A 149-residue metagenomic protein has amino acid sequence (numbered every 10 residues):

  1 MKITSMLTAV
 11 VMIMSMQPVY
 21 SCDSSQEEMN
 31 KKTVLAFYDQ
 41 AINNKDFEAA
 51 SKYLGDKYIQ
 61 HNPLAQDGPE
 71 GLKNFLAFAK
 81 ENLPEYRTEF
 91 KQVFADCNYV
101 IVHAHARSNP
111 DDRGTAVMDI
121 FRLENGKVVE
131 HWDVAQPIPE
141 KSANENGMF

Functional and structural regions predicted by a protein language model:
M1-L7: Bacterial N-terminal signal peptides that target proteins for export
T4, Q17-F149: C-terminal and inter-domain tail/linker signature
T8-S15: Bacterial N-terminal signal peptides
